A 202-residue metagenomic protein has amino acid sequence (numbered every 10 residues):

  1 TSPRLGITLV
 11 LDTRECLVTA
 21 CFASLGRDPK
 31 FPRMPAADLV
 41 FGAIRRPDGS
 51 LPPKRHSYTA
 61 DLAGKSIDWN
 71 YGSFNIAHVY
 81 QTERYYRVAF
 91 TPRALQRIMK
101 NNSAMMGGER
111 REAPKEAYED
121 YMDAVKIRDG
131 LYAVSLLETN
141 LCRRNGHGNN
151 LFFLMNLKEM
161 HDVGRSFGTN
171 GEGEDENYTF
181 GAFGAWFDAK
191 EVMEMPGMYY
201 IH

Functional and structural regions predicted by a protein language model:
T1, D61-I67, E83-R87, R128-V134: Short, hydrophobic/aromatic-rich segments at coil-to-beta transitions
T1, F74-V125: N-terminal glycine/threonine-rich, aromatic-flanked beta-hairpin/loop signature
T1-G6, M106, P114-Y121, V125 (+1 more regions): A cross-kingdom feature marking solvent-exposed beta-strand/loop segments within repeated, beta-rich binding/scaffold
S2-R45, C142-G181: Hydrophobic, ordered structural segments
L9-L11, Y58-A60, I76-Q81, M122-K126 (+1 more regions): Short, exposed beta-strand/loop patches in secreted or surface proteins that constitute
T19-Y71, W186, K190-H202: Surface-exposed beta-loop interaction hotspot
C21, N70, A89, S135 (+1 more regions): Beta-strand residues in well-ordered beta-sheet regions across diverse protein folds
D68-N75, Y80-Q81, G107, G148-H202: A eukaryote-biased signal for long
